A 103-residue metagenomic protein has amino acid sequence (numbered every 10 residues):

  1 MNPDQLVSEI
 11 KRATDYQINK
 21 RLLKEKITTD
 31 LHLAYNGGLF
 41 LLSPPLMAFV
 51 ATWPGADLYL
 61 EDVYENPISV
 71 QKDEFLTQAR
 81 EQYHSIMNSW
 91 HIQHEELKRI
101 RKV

Functional and structural regions predicted by a protein language model:
M1-V103: A preference for well-ordered globular domain cores that mediate specific macromolecular interactions or catalysis
